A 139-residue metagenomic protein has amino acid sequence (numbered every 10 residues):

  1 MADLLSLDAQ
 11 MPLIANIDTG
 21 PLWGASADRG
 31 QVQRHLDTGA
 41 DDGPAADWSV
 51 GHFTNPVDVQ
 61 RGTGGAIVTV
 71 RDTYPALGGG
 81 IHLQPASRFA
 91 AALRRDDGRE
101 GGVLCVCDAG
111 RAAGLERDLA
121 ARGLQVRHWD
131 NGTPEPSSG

Functional and structural regions predicted by a protein language model:
M1-R71: Active-site-adjacent substructure of cysteine-protease-like catalytic cores
D37-G51, D58-G139: Noncatalytic regulatory segments and standalone regulatory/sensor domains
